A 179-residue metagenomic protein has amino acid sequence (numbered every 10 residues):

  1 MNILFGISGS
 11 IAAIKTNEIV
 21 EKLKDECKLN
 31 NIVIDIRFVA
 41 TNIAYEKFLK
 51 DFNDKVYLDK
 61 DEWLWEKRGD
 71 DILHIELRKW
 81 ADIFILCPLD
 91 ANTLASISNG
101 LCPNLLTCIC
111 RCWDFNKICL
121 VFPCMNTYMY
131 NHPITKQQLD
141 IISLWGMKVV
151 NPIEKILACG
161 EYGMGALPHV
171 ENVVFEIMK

Functional and structural regions predicted by a protein language model:
M1-V121, N126-K179: A cross-family phosphate/adenosyl-ligand binding-site feature
